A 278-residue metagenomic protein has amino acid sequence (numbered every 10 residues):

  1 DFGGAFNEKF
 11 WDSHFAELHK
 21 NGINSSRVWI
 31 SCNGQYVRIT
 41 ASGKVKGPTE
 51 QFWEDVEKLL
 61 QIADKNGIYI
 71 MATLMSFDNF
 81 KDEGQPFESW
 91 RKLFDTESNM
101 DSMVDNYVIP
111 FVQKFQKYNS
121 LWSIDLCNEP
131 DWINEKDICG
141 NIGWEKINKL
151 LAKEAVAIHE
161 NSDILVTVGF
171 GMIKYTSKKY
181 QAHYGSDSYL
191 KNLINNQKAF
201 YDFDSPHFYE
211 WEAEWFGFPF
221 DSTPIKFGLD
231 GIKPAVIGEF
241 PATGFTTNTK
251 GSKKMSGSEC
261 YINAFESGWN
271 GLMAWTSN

Functional and structural regions predicted by a protein language model:
D1-Y201, F208-E214, G231, G244-S256 (+1 more regions): Active-site mouth of glycoside hydrolases
A213-D221: Active-site-adjacent loop/helix micro-motif of nuclease/hydrolase catalytic cores
A235-E239: Short acidic/histidine-rich active-site segments
C260: Cytochrome P450 heme-iron axial ligand motif
T276-N278: A short, acidic, flexible beta-alpha connecting loop/helix-capping segment that sits on the rim of active
